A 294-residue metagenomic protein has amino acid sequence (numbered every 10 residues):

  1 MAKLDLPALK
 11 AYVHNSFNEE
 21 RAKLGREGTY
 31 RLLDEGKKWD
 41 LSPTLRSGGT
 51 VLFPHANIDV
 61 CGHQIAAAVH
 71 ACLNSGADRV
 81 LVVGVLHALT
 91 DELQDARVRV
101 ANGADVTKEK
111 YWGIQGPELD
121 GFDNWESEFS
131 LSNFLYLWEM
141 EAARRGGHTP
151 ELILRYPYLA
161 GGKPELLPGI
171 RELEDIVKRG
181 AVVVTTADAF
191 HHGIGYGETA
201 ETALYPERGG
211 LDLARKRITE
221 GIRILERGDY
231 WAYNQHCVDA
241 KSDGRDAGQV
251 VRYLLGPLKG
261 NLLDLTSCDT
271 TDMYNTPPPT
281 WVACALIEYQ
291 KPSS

Functional and structural regions predicted by a protein language model:
A2-K259, T266-M273, Q290: Active-site histidine-anchored catalytic micro-motif
D272-S294: Short, basic/aromatic-enriched C-terminal tail that caps enzymatic domains
